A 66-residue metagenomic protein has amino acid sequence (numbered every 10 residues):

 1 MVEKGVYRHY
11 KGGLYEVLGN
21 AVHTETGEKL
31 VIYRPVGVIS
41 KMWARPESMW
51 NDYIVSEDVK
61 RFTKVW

Functional and structural regions predicted by a protein language model:
M1-Y10: Short coil-to-beta transition motif at edge beta-strands of beta-rich domains
Y10-G12, V38: Glycine-centered tight beta-turn/hairpin loop motif at sheet-sheet or coil-to-beta transitions
G13-V22: Short beta-strand-centered aromatic/proline hotspots
L14, L30, V59: A residue-level signal for beta-strand positions that form part of recognition/binding surfaces within mature
V22-E47: Basic/aromatic-rich interaction segments and small domains that mediate binding to polyanionic partners
S40-W66: Intrinsically disordered, low-complexity, charged/polar segments
